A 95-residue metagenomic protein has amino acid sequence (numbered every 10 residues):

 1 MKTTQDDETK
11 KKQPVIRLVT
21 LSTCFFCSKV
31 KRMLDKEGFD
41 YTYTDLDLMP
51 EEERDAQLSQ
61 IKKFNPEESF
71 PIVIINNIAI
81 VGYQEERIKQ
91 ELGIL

Functional and structural regions predicted by a protein language model:
K2-Y41: Local sequence-structure signature of Cys/Sec-based thiol-disulfide redox active-site neighborhoods
Q13, E68-F70: A general structural motif
F25, M49, I80: Glycine-/small-residue-rich active-site loops that bind phosphorylated ligands and cofactors
L34-D35, D40, I80-E91: Conserved N-terminal glycine/acidic-rich loop preference
L46-E68, E86, I94: Thioredoxin-like thiol-disulfide oxidoreductase module
F70-I80: A short, hydrophobic beta-strand/beta-hairpin element that forms part of a small beta-sheet core
